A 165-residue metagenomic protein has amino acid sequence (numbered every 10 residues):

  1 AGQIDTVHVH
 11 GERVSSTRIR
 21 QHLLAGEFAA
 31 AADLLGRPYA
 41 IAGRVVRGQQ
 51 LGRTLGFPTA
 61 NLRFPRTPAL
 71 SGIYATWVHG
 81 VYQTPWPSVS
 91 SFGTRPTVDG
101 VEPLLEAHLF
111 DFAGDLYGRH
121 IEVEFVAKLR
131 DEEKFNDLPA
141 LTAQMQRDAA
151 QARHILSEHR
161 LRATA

Functional and structural regions predicted by a protein language model:
A1-L34: Contiguous mid-protein beta-loop-alpha structural module that forms a pocket-lining wall or clamp of enzyme active
L35-G36, A140: Proteins with a high burden of low-complexity, intrinsically disordered sequence enriched in S/T/G/P/A and R, requiring
R47-A165: Phosphate/ribose-recognition catalytic cores of enzymes acting on nucleotide-derived substrates
